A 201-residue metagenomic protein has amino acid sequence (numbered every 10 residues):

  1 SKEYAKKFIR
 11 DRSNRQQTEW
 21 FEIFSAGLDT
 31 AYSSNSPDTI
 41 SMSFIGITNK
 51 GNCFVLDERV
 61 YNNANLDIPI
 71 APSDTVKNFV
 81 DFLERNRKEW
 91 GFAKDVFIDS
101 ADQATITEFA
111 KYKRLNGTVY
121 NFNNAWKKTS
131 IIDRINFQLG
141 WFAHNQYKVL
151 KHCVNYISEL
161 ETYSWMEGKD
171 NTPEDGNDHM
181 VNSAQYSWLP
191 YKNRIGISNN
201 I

Functional and structural regions predicted by a protein language model:
S1-A31, T39: ATPase catalytic-site recognition across NTP-hydrolyzing enzymes
S25, S41-S43, N49-P173, R194-I195 (+1 more regions): Mg2+-dependent endonuclease catalytic cores in nucleic-acid-processing enzymes, primarily RNase H-like
A31-N35, I47: Short polar/acidic secondary-structure junctions
P173-H179: Structural motif
S187-I195: Short, hydrophobic alpha-helical segments
